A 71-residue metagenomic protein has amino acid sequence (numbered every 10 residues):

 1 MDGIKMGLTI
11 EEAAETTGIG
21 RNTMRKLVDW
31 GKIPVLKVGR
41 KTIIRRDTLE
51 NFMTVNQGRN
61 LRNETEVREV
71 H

Functional and structural regions predicted by a protein language model:
M1-T23: Polyanion-binding surface elements
G7-I10, P34-Q57: Short helix-start
T16-I43: Major-groove DNA-recognition helix of helix-turn-helix-type DNA-binding domains
L49-H71: A short, Lys/Arg-enriched interface patch at domain edges and termini
